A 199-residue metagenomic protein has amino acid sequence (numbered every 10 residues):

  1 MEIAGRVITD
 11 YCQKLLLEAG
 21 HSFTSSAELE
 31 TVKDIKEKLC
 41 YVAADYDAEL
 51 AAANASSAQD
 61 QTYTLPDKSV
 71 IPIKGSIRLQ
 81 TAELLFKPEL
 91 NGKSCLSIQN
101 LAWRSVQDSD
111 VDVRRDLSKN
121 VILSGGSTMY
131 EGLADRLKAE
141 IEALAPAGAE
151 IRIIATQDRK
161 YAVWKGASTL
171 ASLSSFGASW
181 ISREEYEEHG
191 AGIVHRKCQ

Functional and structural regions predicted by a protein language model:
M1-Q199: C-terminal region/appendage detector
